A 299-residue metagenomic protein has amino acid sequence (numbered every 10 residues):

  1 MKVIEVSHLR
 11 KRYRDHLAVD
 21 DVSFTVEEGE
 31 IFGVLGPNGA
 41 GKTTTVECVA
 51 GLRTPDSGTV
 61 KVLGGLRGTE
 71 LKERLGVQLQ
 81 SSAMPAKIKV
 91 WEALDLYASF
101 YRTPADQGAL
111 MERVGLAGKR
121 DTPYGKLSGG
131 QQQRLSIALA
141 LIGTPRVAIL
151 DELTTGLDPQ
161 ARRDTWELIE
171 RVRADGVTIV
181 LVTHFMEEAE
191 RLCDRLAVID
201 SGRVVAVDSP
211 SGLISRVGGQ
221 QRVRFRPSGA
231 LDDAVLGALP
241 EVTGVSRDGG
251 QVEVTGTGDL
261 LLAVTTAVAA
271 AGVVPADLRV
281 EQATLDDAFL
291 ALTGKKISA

Functional and structural regions predicted by a protein language model:
K2-V6, K11-D200, A206: ABC transporter nucleotide-binding domains
L63, G76, R102, A197 (+4 more regions): A generic structural signal for secondary-structure junctions that act as hinges or helix/strand caps at the edges
T122, I297-A299: Short, intrinsically disordered, low-complexity terminal/loop segments
E167-T255: ABC transporter nucleotide-binding domain
G219-L292, A299: Short, charged/small-residue-rich alpha-helical element at the C-terminal edge of ABC transporter nucleotide-binding
